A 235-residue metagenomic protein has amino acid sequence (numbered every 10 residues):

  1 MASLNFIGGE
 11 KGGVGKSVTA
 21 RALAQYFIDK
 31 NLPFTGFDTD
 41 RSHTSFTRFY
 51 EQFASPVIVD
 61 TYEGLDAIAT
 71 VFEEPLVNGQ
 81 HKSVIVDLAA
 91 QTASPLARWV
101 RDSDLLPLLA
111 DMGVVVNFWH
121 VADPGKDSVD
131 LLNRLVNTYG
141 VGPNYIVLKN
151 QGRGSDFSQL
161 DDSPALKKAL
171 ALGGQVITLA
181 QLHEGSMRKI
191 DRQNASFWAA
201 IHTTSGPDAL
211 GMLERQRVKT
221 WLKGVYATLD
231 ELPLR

Functional and structural regions predicted by a protein language model:
M1-S3, V114-V115: A short, charged/proline- and glycine-enriched loop that marks the coil->beta-strand transition at the N-terminal
A2-F6, A20, D29-L96: Nucleotide-state-sensitive switch-loop elements of NTP-binding domains
I7-R21: Glycine-rich phosphate-binding P-loop
Y26: Rossmann-fold NAD(P)-dependent oxidoreductase module
D66-T70, D130, K223: Short, contiguous clusters of charged residues that form electrostatic/catalytic patches at enzyme active sites, used
V71, W99, L108, A169 (+3 more regions): Residues that form generic nucleotide/phosphate-binding pockets
Q91-I190: Conserved catalytic-core segment of NTP-binding enzymes
D191-R235: NTP-binding/hydrolysis catalytic cores, primarily Walker-type P-loop NTPases
